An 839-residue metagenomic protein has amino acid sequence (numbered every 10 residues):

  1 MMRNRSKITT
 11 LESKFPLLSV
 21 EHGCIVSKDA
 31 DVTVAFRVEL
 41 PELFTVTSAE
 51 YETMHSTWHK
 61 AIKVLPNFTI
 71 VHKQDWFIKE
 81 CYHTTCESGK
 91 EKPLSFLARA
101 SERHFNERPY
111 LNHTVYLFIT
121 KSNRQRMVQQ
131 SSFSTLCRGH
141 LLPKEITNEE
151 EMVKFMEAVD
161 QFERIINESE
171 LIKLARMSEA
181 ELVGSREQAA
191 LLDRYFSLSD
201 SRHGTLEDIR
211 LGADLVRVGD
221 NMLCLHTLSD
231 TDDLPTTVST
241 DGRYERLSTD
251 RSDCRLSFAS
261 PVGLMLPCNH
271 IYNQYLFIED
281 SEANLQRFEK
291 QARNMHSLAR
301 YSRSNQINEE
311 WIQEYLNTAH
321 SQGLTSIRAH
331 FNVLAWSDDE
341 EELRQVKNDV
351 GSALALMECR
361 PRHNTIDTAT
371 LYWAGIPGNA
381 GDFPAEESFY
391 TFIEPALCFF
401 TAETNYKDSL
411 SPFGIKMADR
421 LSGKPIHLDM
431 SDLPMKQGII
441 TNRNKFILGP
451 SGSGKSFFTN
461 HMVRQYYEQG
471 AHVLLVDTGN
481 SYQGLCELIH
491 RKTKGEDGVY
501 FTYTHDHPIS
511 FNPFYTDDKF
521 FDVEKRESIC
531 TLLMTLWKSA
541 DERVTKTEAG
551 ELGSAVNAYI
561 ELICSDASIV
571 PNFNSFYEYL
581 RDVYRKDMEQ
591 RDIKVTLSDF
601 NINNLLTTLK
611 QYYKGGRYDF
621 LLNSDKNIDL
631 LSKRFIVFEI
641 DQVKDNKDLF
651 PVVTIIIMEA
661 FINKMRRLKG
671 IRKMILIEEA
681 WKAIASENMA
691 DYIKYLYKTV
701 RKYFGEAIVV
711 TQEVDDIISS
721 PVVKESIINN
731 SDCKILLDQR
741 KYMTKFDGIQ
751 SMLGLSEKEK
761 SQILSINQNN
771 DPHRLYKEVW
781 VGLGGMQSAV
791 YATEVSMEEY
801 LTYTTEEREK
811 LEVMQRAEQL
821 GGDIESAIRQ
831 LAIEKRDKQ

Functional and structural regions predicted by a protein language model:
M1-E403: Extended, folded cores of ATP/NTP-driven motor/assembly subunits in large transport and secretion machines
C24-A30, N106-L111, S321-S326, A418-R420 (+3 more regions): Short glycine/proline-enriched loop/turn "hinge" motifs that connect secondary-structure elements and lie
V32, H113-V115, H472, R634 (+1 more regions): The start of beta-strands in P-loop NTPase/AAA+ ATPase cores
S48-V64, G263, C359-R360, T370-I426 (+7 more regions): P-loop NTPase motor domains
C86-E91, S131-L136, G378-G381, L488-T493 (+4 more regions): Short secondary-structure boundary/capping segments
H104, F520-N574, P721-Q839: P-loop NTPase motor core of the ASCE superfamily
L136-I165, M357, G449-G454, T802-A827: Short, cationic low-complexity segments
S431-R464, V473-L485, V499-H507, D641-S761 (+1 more regions): Conserved P-loop NTPase motor cores
